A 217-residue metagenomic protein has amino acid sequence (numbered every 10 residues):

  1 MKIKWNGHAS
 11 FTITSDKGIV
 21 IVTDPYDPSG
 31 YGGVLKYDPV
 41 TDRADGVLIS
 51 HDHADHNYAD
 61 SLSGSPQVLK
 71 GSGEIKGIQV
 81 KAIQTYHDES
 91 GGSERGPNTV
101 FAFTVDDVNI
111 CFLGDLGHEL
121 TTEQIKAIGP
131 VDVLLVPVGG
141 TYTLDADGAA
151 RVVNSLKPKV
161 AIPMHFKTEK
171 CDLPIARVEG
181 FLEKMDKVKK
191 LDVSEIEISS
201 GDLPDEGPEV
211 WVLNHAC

Functional and structural regions predicted by a protein language model:
M1-D16, D27, K76-G77, K81-I83 (+2 more regions): Zn-dependent metallo-beta-lactamase
K4, E94-R95, V160-C217: Binuclear metal-ion centers of metallo-dependent hydrolases, dominated by the metallo-beta-lactamase
T12-L48, N57-K70, Q84-G96, L116-A127: Pre-active-site segment of Zn-dependent metallo-hydrolases
P25-D27, D52, T85-H87, G114-H118 (+3 more regions): Active-site metal-binding loops of divalent metal-dependent hydrolases
P28-Y31, D52-Y58, H118-T121, T141-D145 (+1 more regions): Active-site environment of divalent metal-dependent phosphoester hydrolases
D45, D132, K159: Conserved acidic residues
A59-D107, D186-G207: Metallo-beta-lactamase
S90-L156, L173: Active-site-proximal loop/helix segments of hydrolase catalytic cores
